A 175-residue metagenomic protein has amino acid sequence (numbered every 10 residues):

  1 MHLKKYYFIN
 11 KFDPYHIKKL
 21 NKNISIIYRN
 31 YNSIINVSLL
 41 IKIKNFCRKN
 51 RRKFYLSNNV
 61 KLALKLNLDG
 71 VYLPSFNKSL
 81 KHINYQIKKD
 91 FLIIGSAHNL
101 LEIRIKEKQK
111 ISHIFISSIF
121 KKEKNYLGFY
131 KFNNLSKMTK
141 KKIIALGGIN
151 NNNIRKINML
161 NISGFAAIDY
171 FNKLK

Functional and structural regions predicted by a protein language model:
L3-I9, I24-Y28, F54-L56, V71-L73 (+4 more regions): Hydrophobic faces of well-ordered beta-strands that scaffold small-molecule active sites in alpha/beta enzyme cores
I9-Y15, S57-L62, S75-L80, A97-E102 (+2 more regions): Short, polar loop motifs at secondary-structure junctions
P14, K22-Q86: N-terminal active-site wall of soluble small-molecule enzyme domains
P14-I24, E102-H113: Alpha/beta enzyme core
N21, L66, Q109, M159-N161: Structural motif
I26, A63, K106, I114 (+2 more regions): Conserved, mostly hydrophobic/aromatic
L39-F54, K78, H82-N99, L127-N150: Alpha-helix-loop-beta-strand connector modules within alpha/beta enzyme cores
V71-I83, F115-G128, I149-K175: Glycine-rich phosphate-binding active-site loops on the catalytic face of alpha/beta enzymes
